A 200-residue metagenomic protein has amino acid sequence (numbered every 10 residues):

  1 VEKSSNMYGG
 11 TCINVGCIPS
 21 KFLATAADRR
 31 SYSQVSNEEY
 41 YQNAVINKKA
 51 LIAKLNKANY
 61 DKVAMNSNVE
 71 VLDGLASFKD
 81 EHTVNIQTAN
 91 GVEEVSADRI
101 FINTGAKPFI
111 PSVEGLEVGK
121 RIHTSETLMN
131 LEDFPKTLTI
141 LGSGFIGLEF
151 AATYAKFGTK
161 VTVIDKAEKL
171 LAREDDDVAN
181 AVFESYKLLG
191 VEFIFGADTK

Functional and structural regions predicted by a protein language model:
E2, A197-K200: Short, intrinsically disordered, charge-balanced linker/junction segments flanking boundaries in proteins
E2-F134, A167-L171, D176-V178, F183-L189: Glycine-rich flavin
N37, T159, F195: Residue-level signal for beta-strand positions within conserved beta-sheet cores that form or flank
E70, K160, E192: Residue-level detector of anion-binding/catalytic polar loops
L75-S77, G144, A197-D198: Conserved acidic residues
E132-K169, R173-E174: Rossmann-like NAD(P)H-binding beta-loop-alpha module
V163, I194-D198: Core Rossmann-like FAD-binding/catalytic domain of the broad FAD-dependent monooxygenase superfamily
